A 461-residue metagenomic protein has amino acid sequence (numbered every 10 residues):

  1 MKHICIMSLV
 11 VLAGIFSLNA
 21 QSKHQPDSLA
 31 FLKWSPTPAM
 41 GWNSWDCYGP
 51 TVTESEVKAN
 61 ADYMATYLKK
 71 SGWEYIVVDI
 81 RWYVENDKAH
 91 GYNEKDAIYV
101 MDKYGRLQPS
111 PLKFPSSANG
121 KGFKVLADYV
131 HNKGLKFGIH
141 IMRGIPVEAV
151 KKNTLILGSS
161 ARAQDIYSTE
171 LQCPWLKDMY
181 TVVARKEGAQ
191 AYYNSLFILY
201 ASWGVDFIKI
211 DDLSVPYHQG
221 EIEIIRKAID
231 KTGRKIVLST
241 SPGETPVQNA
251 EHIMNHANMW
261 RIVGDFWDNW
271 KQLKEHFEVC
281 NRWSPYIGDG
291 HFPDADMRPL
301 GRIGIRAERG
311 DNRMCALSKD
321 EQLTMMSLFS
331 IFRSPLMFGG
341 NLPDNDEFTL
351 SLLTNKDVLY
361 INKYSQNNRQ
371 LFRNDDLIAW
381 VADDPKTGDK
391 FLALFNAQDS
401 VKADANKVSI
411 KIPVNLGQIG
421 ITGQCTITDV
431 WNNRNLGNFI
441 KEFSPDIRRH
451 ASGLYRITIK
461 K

Functional and structural regions predicted by a protein language model:
M1-K23: Bacterial Sec-dependent N-terminal signal peptides
P38-S44, E74-D79, V84, K136-I141 (+7 more regions): Structural recognition of the beta-strand scaffold that forms the well-ordered cores of secreted hydrolase catalytic
A65-Y129, K133-A201, V205-D212, Q219: Aromatic-lined carbohydrate-binding/catalytic grooves of carbohydrate-active enzymes
L135-V150, V215, D230-V247: Aromatic-lined carbohydrate-recognition surfaces of secreted/lumenal glycan-active proteins
I166-L171, V183-R185, K235-N341: Glycan-recognition surfaces
L323, F329-F332, M337-G339, R373-I421: Carbohydrate-binding surface patches
T324-F372: Catalytic cores of secreted or luminal carbohydrate-active enzymes
G437-K461: C-terminal beta-strand-rich structural cap/linker in extracellular carbohydrate-active enzymes
